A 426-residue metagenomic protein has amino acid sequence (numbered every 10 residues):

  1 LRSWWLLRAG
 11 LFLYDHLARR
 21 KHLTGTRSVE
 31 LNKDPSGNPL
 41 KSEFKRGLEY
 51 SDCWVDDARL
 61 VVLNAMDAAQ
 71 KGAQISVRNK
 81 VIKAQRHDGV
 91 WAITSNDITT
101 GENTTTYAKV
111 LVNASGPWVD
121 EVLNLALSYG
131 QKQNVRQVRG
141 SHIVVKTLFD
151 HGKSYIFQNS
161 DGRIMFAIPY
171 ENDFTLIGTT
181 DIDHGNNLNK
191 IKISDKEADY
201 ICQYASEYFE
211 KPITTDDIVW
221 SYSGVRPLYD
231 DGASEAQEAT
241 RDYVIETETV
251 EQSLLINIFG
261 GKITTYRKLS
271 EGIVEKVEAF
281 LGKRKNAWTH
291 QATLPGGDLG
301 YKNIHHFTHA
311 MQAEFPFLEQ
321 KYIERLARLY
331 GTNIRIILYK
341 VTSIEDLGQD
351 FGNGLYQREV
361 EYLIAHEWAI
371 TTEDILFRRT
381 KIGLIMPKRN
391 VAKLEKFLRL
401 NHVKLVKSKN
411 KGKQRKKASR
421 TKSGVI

Functional and structural regions predicted by a protein language model:
L1-P35: Dinucleotide-binding Rossmann-like beta1-alpha1 core, especially the glycine-rich loop that anchors the ADP
P35-E43: Flexible hinge/switch segments at interdomain interfaces of large molecular machines
F44, Y50-S51, D57-L60, D67 (+7 more regions): C-terminal catalytic lobe of FAD-dependent flavoproteins
Q74-S76, V219: General small-molecule cofactor/ligand-binding pocket signal
V77-W91: A conserved short coil-to-beta-strand element within the FAD-binding core of flavoproteins
T100-V110: Core beta-strand elements of the Rossmann-like FAD/NAD(P) dinucleotide-binding domain in flavoenzyme oxidoreductases
N113-S128: Flavin (primarily FAD) binding-site architecture
L384-K396, V403-K416, R420, I426: C-terminal amphipathic alpha-helical interaction region
